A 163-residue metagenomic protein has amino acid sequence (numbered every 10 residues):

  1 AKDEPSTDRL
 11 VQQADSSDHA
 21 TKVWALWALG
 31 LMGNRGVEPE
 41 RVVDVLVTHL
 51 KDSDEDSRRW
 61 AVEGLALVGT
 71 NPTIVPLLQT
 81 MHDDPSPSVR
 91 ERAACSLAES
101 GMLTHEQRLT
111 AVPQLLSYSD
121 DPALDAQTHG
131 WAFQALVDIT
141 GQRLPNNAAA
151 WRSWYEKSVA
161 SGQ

Functional and structural regions predicted by a protein language model:
A1-K2, Q12, A20-E38, T48 (+4 more regions): Structural detector for internal amphipathic alpha-helices that build alpha-solenoid repeat scaffolds
K2-D15, G36-K51, T70-M81, H105-D120 (+1 more regions): Amphipathic alpha-helical scaffolding segments comprising HEAT/armadillo-like alpha-solenoid repeats
S17, S53, P85: Acidic di-acidic motifs
D84, P122-A123: Active-site metal-coordination segments of metallo-dependent hydrolases
W154-E156: Post-kinase regulatory C-tail/linker adjacent to protein kinase catalytic domains
A160-Q163: Short, basic, low-complexity termini and linkers enriched in Ser/Thr/Gly/Pro that act as targeting/leader peptides
